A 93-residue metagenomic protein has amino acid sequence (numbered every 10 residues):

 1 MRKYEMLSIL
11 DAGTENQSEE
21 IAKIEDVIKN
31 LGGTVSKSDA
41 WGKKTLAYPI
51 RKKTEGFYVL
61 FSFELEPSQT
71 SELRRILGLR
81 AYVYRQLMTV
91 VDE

Functional and structural regions predicted by a protein language model:
M1-F57, E64-E93: Long, contiguous binding/interaction regions
